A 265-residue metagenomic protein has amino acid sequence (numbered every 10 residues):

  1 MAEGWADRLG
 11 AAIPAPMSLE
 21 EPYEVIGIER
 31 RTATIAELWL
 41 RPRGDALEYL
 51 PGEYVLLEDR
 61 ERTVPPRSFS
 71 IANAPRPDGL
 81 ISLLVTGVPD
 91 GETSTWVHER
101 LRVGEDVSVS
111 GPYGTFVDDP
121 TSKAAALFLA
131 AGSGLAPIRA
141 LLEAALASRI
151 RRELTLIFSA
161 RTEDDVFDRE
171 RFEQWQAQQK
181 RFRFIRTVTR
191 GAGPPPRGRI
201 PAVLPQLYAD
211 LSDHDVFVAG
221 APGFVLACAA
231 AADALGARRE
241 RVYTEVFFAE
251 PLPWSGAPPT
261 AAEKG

Functional and structural regions predicted by a protein language model:
W5-E105, A160-T162, T187-G191: Ferredoxin-reductase
P16-L19, I157-G265: Reductase modules of NAD(P)H-dependent flavoproteins
G52, G134, A221: Short, conserved phosphate/pyrophosphate- and ester-handling motifs at nucleotide-, phospho-/glycolipid
G111-K123: A short, basic/flexible loop-to-alpha-helix module at the beginning of a structural domain
V117, P137-A140, A227-C228: Phosphate- and divalent-cation-binding pockets in alpha/beta enzyme and binding domains that engage nucleotide-derived
A125-L127, T155, D215: Structural motif
L135-A147: Histidine-anchored nucleotide/phosphate-binding helix
